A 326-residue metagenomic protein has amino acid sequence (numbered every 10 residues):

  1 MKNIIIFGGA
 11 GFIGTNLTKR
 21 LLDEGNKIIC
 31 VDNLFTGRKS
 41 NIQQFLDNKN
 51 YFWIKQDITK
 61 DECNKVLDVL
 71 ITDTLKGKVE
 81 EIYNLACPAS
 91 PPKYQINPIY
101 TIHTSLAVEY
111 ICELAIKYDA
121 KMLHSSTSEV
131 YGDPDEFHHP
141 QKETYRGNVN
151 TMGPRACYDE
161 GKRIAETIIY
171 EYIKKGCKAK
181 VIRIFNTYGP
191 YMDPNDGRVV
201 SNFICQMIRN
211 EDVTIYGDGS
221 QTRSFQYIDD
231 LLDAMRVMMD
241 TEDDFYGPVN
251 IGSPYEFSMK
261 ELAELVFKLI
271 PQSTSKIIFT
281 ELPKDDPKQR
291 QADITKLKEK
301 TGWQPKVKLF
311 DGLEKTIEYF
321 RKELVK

Functional and structural regions predicted by a protein language model:
M1-T187, M238, K315, Y319 (+1 more regions): N-terminal Rossmann-like NAD(P)+-binding domain of SDR-like oxidoreductases, especially those catalyzing
G11-G14, S40, E129-Y131, D135 (+7 more regions): Short, flexible micro-motifs
L17, Q56, K142, N186 (+1 more regions): C-terminal substrate-binding subdomain of Rossmann-fold SDR/epimerase-dehydratase oxidoreductases
T36, P190, S253: Short, conserved catalytic or interaction motifs in soluble domains
G37, I96, H103-L106, A156-E160 (+6 more regions): Residue-level signal for the nucleotide or nucleotide-sugar donor/cofactor binding architecture
P91, P98, P134, P154 (+7 more regions): Proline-centered helix-kink/hinge sites
F137-H139, P194-N202, V266: A glycine/serine/threonine-rich, flexible loop-to-helix segment that serves as the NAD(P) cofactor-binding "lid"
I164, I168-Y172, F203, L262 (+1 more regions): Hydrophobic alpha-helix immediately C-terminal to the catalytic Tyr-X-X-X-Lys motif of short-chain
